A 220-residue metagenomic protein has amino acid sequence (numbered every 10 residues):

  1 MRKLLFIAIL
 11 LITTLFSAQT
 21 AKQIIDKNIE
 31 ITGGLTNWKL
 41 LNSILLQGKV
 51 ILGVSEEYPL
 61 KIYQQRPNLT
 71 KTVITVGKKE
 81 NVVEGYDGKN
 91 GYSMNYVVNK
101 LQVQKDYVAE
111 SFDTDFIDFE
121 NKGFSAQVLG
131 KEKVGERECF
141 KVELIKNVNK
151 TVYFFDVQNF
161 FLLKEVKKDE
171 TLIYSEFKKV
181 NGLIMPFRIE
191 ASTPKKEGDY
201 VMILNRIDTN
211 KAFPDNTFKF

Functional and structural regions predicted by a protein language model:
M1-A21: Bacterial Sec-dependent N-terminal signal peptides
Q19-I24, E30, N37, G85-K150 (+2 more regions): Flexible, processing/modification-adjacent segments and terminal tails in exported/periplasmic/extracellular proteins
K22-V97: N-terminal mature ectodomain segment of secretory-pathway/periplasmic proteins
L46, T70-T72, G91, A126 (+4 more regions): Well-ordered beta-strand positions enriched in small/hydrophobic/aromatic, beta-favoring residues
K49-V50, L129-E132, F177: Short, solvent-exposed loop/turn elements at beta->coil junctions and helix N-caps that rim active or binding pockets
P59-Q64, V82-G88, K100-V108, F154-F155 (+2 more regions): Short amphipathic beta-strand/extended segments with alternating polar/hydrophobic composition
G77-E80, N99-L101, F160-F161, T171: Short, surface-exposed beta-strand-loop junctions and turns on beta-sheet-rich folds
E138-F218: Gly/Pro-enriched, hydrophobic low-complexity segments that function as extracytoplasmic propeptides/linkers
